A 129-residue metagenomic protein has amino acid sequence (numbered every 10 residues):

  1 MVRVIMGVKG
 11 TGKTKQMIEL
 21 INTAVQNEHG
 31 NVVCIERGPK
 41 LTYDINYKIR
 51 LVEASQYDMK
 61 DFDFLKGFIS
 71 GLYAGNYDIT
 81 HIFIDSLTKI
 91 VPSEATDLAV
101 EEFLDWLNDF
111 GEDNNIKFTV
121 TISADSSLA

Functional and structural regions predicted by a protein language model:
M1-G71, A129: Conserved P-loop
V25, Y73, N108-G111: Conserved ATPase "switch" residues in P-loop NTPase domains
G75-D78: N-terminal targeting/trafficking signals and adjacent low-complexity tails
I84-A129: Replace "adjacent to P-loop NTPase cores in ATP/GTP-dependent enzymes" with "adjacent to NTP-binding cores
